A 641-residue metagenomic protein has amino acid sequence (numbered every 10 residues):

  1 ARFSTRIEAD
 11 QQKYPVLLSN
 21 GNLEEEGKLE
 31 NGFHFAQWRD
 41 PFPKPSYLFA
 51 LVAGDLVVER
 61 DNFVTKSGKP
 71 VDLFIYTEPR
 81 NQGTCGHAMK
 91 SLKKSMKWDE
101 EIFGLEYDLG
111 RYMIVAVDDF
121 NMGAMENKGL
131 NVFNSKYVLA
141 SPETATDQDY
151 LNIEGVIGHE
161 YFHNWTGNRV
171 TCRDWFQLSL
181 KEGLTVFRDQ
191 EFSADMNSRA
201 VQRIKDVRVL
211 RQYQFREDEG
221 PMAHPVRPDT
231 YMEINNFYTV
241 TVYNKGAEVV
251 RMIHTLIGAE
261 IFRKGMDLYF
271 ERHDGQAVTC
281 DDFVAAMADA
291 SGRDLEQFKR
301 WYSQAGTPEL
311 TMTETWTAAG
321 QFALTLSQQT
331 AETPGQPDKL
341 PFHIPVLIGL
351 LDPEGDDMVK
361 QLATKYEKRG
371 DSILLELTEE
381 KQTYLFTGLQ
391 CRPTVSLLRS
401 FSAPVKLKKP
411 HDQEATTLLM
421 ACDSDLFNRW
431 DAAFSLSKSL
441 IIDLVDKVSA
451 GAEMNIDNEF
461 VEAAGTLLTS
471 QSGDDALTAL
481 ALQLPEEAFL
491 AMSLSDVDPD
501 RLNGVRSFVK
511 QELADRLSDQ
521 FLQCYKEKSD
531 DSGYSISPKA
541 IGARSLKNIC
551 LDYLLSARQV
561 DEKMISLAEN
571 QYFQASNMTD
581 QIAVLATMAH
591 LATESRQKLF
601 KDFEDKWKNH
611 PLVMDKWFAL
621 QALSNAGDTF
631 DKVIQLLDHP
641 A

Functional and structural regions predicted by a protein language model:
A1, N20, V209, D638-A641: Short, intrinsically disordered, charge-balanced linker/junction segments flanking boundaries in proteins
A1-R60, F298, D425-W430, L436: Extended, low-hydrophobicity, Ser/Thr/Pro/Gly-biased non-transmembrane segments
R2-R6, F33-F35, K128, Q321 (+1 more regions): Extracellular structured ligand-interaction cores
V16, F49, D294-Q297, A305-L397 (+5 more regions): Beta-strand-rich binding/interaction modules
F33, H87-K94, K128, Q148-Y161 (+31 more regions): Generic recognition of stable, solvent-exposed alpha-helical segments in well-folded globular domains
W38, K66-A318, A323-T325: Hydrophobic alpha-helical and helix-loop surface patches within well-folded domains that function as non-catalytic
R211, L385-A641: Long, ordered, helix-rich scaffold segments
F237-E271, G275, W301-L340, P353 (+4 more regions): Long hydrophobic segments that form regular secondary structure
